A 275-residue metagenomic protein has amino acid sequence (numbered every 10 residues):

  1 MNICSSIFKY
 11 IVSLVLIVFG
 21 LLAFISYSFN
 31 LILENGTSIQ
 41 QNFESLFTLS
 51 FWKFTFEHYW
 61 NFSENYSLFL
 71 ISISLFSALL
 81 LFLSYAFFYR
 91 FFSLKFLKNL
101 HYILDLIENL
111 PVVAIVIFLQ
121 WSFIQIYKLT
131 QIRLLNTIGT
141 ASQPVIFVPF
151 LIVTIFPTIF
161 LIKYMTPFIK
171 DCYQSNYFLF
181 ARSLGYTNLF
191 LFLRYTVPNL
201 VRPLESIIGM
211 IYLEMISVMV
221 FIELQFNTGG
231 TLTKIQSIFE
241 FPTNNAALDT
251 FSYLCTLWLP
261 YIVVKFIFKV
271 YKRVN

Functional and structural regions predicted by a protein language model:
M1-S5, S26, N30, I73-D105 (+2 more regions): Transmembrane-helix boundary motif in ABC transporter permease subunits
V12-G20, N188-V218: Transmembrane alpha-helices
I32-L75, N244-T250: Periplasmic/extracellular loop-to-transmembrane helix junction in inner-membrane transport proteins
F56-F91, L204-Y212, L257: Transmembrane alpha-helix signature in integral membrane proteins
L79, P149-P157, T228-V270: Hydrophobic alpha-helical transmembrane segments of polytopic membrane proteins
L104-F156: Generic hydrophobic transmembrane alpha-helix motif, especially the helices
I138-R182: Membrane-cytosol interface at the C-terminal ends of specific transmembrane alpha-helices in multi-pass membrane
